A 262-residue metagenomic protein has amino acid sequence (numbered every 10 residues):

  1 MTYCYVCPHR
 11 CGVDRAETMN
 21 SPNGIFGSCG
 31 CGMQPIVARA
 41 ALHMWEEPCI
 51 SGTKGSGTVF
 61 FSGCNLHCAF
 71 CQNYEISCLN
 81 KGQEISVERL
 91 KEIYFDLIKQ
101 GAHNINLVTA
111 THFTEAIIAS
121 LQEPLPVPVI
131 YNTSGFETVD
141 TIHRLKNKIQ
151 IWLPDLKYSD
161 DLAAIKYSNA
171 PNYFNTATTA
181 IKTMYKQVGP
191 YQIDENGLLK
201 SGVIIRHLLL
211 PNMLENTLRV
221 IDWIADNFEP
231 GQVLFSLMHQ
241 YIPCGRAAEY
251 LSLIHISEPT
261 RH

Functional and structural regions predicted by a protein language model:
M1, Y5, R10, S62 (+3 more regions): Electropositive phosphate-/nucleotide-binding environments in soluble metabolic enzymes
M1-S28: N-terminal presequences and immediately downstream first alpha-helices
R10, D14, G32, M184-Q187 (+1 more regions): Change "in soluble alpha/beta enzymes" to "in soluble alpha/beta proteins
G12-D14, I36, L66-A69, N212 (+1 more regions): Short, acidic Gly/Pro/Ser/Thr-rich loop/turn segments
M19, N23-W152, D160-L162: Conserved Radical SAM active-site core
C64, K182, T260-R261: Twin-arginine (Tat) signal peptide motif
E92-L251: Conserved AdoMet/S-adenosylmethionine-binding subsite of the radical SAM
I254-H262: Conserved small/polar residues in nucleotide/adenosyl-binding loops
